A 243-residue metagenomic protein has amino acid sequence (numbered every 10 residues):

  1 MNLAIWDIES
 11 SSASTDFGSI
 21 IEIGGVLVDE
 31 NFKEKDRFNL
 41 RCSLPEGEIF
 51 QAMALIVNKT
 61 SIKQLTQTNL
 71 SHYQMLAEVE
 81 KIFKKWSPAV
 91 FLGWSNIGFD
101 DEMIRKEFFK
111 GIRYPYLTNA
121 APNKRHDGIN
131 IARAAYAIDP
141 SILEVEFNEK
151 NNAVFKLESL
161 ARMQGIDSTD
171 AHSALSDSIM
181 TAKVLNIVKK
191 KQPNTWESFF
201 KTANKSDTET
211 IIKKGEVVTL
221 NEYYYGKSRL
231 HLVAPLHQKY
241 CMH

Functional and structural regions predicted by a protein language model:
M1-R113, V154, E158-D167: Conserved non-catalytic scaffold segment of RNase H-like nuclease domains
W6, H126, S176: Active-site flanking residues adjacent to catalytic metal/cofactor-binding acidic residues
S10-S12, N130, M180: Short, glycine/acidic-enriched loop or turn micro-motifs at the edges of active sites
K85-P88, F109-R113, I131-S141, I166 (+1 more regions): Alpha-helix capping at helix-to-loop junctions
V90-S95, M103, S141-S206: Acidic, Mg2+-coordinating catalytic module of metal-dependent nucleases/exonucleases that use a two-metal-ion mechanism
R113-A121: A mobile, often basic/glycine-rich helix-loop segment that functions as the active-site lid/recognition loop
A120-F147: Short alpha-helix plus adjacent loop in nuclease-associated cores
N186-H243: Acidic two-metal-ion nuclease catalytic site recognized across multiple nuclease folds, prominently DnaQ/RNase D-T
